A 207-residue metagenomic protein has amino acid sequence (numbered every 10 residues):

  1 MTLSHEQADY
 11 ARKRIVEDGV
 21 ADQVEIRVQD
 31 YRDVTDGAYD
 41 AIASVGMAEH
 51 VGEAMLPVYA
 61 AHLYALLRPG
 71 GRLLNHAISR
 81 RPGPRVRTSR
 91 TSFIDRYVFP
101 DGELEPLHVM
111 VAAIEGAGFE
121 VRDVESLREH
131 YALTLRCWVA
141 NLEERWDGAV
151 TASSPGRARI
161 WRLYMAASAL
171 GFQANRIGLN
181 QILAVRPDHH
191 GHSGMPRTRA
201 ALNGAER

Functional and structural regions predicted by a protein language model:
M1-V34: Class I SAM-dependent methyltransferase SAM/SAH-binding core
R27, A38, A54, L163-A169: Flexible, glycine/threonine-enriched loop-and-boundary segments that flank and lead into catalytic domains of large
R27, A43, L74: Conserved Rossmann-like nucleotide-binding pocket used by diverse enzymes that bind dinucleotide cofactors
R32-A43: A short acidic, Gly/Pro-enriched loop at the edge of an enzyme's catalytic core that lines a small-molecule cofactor
V34, H50-V51: A short His-aromatic
S44-E49: Residues lining the SAM
P57-R72: A short glycine-rich, Lys/Arg-flanked "PGG" loop and its adjoining helix->strand segment in the class I
I78-H192, A200-N203: Substrate-binding/catalytic lobe of Class I Rossmann-like enzymes that use SAM or dcSAM, i.e., the mid-to-C-terminal
